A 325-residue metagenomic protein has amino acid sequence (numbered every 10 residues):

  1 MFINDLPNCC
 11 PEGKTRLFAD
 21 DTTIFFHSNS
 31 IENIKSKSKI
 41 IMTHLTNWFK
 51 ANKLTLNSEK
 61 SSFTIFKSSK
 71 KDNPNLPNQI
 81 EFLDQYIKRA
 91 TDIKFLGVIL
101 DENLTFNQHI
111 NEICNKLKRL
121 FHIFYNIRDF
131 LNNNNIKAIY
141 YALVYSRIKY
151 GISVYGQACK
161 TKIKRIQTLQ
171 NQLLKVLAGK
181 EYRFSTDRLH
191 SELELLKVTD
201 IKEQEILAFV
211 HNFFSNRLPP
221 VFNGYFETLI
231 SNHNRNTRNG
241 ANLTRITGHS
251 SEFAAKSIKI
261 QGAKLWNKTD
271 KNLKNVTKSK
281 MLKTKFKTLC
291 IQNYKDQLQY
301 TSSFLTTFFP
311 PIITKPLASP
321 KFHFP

Functional and structural regions predicted by a protein language model:
M1-F26: Active-site palm subdomain of RNA-directed nucleic acid polymerases
P11, Q85-V154: Basic, alpha-helical interaction scaffolds
A19-D21, F49, F95-N103, L117 (+6 more regions): Short, conserved catalytic/metal-binding micro-motifs enriched in Asp/Glu and His
T23-T46: Catalytic palm subdomain of template-directed nucleic-acid polymerases, centered on the conserved carboxylate motif
I31-K37, T55, L104-I113, I127-A138 (+4 more regions): Conserved, non-catalytic sequence blocks in retroelement Pol enzymes and Pol-derived host proteins
I40, T55-T91: Short, conserved micro-motifs composed of acidic
T46-T64, K71, I139, K162-T228: Short, charged alpha-helical motifs in flexible N/C-terminal segments and linkers
P220-I260: Amphipathic alpha-helical
